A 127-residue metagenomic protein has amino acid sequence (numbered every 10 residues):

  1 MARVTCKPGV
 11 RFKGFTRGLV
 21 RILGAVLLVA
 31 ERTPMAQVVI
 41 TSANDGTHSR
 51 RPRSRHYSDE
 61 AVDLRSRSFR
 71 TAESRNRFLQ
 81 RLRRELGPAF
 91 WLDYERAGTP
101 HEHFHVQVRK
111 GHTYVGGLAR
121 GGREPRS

Functional and structural regions predicted by a protein language model:
M1-M35: Active-site acidic/histidine clusters and adjacent loop/turn architecture that either coordinate catalytic ions
F12-T16, S49-E60, S66-S127: Catalytic cores and adjacent binding grooves of peptidoglycan-active enzymes
L28-S58: Active-site-adjacent substructure of cysteine-protease-like catalytic cores
